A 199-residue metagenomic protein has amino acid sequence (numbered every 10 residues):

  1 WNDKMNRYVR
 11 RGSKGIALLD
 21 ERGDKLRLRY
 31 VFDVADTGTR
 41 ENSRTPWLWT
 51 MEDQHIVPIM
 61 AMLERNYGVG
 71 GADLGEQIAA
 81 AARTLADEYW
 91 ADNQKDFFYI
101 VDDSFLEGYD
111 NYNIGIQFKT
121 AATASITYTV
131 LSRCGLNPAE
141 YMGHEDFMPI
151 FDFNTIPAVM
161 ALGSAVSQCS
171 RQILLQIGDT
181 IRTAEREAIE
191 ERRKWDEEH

Functional and structural regions predicted by a protein language model:
W1-H199: N-terminal accessory/interface modules of nucleic-acid-binding and processing proteins
